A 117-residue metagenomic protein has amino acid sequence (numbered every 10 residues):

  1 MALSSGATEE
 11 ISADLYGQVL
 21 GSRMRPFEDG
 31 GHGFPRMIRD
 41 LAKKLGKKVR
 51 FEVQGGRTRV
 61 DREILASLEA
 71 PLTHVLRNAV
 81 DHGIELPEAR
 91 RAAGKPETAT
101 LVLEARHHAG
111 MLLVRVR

Functional and structural regions predicted by a protein language model:
M1-R117: Charged, alpha-helical coiled-coil and linker scaffolds that mediate dimerization/oligomerization and interdomain
